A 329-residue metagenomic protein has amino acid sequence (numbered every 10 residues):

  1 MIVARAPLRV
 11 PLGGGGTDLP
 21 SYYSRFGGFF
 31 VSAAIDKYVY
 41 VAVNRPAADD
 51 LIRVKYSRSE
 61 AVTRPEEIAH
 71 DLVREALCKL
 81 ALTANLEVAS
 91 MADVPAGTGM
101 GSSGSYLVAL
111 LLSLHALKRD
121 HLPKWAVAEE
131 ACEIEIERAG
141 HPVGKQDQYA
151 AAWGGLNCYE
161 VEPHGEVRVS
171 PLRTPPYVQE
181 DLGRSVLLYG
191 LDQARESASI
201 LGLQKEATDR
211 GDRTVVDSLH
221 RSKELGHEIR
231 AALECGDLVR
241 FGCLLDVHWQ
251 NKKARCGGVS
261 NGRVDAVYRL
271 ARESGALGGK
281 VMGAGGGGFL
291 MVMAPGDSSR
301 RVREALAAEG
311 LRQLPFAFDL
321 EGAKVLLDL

Functional and structural regions predicted by a protein language model:
M1-G13, D18-S24, F30-S32, D36-L82 (+5 more regions): C-terminal nucleotide
N85-E87: Residues at or immediately flanking beta-strands
A96-T98: Helix-loop-helix module between adjacent transmembrane segments
M100-D120, A152: DPxDG-like acidic metal-binding loop motif
G287: Glycine-rich active-site/cofactor-binding loop and its immediate structural neighborhood
